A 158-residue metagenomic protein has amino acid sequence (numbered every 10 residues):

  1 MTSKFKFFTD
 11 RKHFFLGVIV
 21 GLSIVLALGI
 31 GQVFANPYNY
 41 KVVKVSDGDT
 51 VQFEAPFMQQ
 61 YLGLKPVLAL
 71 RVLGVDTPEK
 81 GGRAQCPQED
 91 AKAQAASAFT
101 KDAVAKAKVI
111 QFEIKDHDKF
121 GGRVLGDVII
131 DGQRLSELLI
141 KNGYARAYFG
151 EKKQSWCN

Functional and structural regions predicted by a protein language model:
T2-N158: Small beta-barrel nucleic-acid-binding modules, primarily SNase/OB-fold domains and secondarily Tudor-like barrels
